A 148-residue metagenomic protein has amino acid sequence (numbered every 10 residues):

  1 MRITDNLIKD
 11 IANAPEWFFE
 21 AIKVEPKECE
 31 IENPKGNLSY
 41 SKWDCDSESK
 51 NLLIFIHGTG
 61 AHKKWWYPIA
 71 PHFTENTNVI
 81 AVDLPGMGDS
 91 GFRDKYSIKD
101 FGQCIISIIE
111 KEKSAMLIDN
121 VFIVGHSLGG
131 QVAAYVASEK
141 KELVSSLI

Functional and structural regions predicted by a protein language model:
M1-L53, N76-T77: Alpha/beta-hydrolase fold catalytic core
E16-F19, P71, I106, E110: Solvent-exposed, non-membrane alpha-helical residues enriched in polar/charged side chains
W43-D89: Conserved HGGG/HGGXW glycine-rich cap/lid loop of the alpha/beta-hydrolase fold
E48-S49, E75, L117-D119, E142: Active-site acidic short loop of glycosyltransferases
Y67, I106, A134-S138: Short, hydrophobic alpha-helix immediately C-terminal to the catalytic nucleophile
H72, N76, K111, Y135 (+1 more regions): Active-site catalytic microenvironments for nucleophilic, acid-base chemistry
A81-V124: Active-site loop/oxyanion-hole signature of alpha/beta-hydrolase fold enzymes
D119-I148: Conserved hydrolase catalytic core segment
